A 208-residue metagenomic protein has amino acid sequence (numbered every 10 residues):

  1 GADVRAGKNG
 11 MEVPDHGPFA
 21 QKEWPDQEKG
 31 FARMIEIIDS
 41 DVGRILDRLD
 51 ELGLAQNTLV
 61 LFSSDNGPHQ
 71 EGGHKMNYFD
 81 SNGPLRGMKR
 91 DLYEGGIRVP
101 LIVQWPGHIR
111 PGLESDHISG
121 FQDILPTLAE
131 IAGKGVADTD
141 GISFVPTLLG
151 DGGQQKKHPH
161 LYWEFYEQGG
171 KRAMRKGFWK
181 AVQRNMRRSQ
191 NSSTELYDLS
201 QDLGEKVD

Functional and structural regions predicted by a protein language model:
G1, I35, V42, L59-S64 (+3 more regions): Beta-strand elements within well-structured catalytic alpha/beta cores of enzymes that handle phosphate/sulfate esters
A2-D15, E23, Q27, K157: Catalytic domains that recognize anionic headgroups
V4-P14, D47-H108, G120: Histidine-centered active-site microenvironments of extracellular/periplasmic hydrolases and transferases
D15-T58: A long, amphipathic alpha-helix that forms part of the scaffold/cap immediately adjacent to metal-dependent active
E23-E28, F62, N82-R86, W105-G112 (+2 more regions): Flexible glycine/proline-enriched surface loops and loop-helix/loop-strand junctions
Q27, F31-M34, I38-D41, I45 (+5 more regions): Stable alpha-helical elements in mature extracytoplasmic
P68-E94, I109-L113, H117-L199: C-terminal cap/loop subdomain of S1 sulfatases and analogous C-terminal strand-loop tails that border
D208: Short, flexible active-site recognition loops that position polar ligands and cofactors
